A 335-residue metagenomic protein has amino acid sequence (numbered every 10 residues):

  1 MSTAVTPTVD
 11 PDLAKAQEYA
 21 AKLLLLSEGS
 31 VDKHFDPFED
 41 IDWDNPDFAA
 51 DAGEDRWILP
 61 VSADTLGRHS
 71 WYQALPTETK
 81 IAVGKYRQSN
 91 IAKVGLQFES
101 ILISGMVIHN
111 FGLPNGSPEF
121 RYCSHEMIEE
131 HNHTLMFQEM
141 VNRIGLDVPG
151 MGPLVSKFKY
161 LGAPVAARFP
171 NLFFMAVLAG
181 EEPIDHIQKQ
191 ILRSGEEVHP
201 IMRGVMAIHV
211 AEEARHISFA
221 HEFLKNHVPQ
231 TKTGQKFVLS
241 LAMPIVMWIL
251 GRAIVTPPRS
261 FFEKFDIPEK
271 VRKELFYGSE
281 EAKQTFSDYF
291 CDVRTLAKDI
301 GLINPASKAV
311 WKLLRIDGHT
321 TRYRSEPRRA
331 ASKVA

Functional and structural regions predicted by a protein language model:
M1-F120, R143-K157, A167-N171, Q230-T233 (+2 more regions): Terminal targeting/low-complexity segments that flank the catalytic cores of oxidoreductases
G95-E99, I103, E126-V141, V177-Q188 (+1 more regions): Alpha-helical transition-metal enzyme core signature, strongest for iron centers
V107-N110, K189-R193, A207, H221 (+1 more regions): Amphipathic alpha-helical segments within well-ordered protein domains
L113, G195-H199, H227, T231: Short coil/turn helix-boundary motifs
F120-S124, G204-A207: Short, charged, amphipathic alpha-helical segments
E139-A211, F237-G251: Active-site-proximal alpha-helical scaffolds that flank and shape metal-associated catalytic sites
I208-A211, F223, K333-V334: Long, well-ordered mid-to-C-terminal structural blocks that present hydrophobic/aromatic surfaces
H216-V238: Catalytic cores of carbohydrate-active enzymes
